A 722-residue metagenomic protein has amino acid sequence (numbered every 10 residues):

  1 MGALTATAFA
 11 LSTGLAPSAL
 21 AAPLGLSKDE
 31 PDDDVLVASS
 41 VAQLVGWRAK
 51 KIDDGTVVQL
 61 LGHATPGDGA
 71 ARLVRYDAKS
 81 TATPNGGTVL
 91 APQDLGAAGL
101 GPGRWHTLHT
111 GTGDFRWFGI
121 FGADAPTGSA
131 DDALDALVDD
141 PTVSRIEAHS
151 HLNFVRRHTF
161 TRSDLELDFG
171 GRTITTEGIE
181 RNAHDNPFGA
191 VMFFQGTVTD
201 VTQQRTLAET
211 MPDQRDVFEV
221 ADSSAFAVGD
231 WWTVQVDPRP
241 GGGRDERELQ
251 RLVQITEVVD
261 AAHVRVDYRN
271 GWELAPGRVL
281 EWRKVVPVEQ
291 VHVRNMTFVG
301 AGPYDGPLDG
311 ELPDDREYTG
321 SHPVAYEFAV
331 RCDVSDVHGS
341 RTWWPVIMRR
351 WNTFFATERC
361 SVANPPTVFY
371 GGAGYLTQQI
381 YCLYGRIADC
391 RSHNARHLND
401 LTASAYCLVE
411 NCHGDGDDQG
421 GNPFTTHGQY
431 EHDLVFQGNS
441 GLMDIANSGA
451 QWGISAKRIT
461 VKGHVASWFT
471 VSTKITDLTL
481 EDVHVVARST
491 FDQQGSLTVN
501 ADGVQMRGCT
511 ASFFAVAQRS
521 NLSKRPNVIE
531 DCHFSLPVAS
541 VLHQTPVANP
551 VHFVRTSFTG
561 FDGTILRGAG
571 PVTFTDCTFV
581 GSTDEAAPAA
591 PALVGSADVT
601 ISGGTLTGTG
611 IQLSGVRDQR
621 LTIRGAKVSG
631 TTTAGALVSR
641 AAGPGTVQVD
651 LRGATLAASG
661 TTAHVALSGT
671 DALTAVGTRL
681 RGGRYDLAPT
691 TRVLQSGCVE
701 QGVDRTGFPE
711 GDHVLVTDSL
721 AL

Functional and structural regions predicted by a protein language model:
M1-A22: N-terminal export signals
F9, R156-H158, T176-E180, G302-D309 (+18 more regions): Short glycine/acidic-rich loop motifs that flank beta-strands on beta-rich extracellular proteins
E30-G55, W117-H149, A221-A227, E273: Acidic Gly/Asp/Thr-rich repetitive segments characteristic of extracellular carbohydrate-active and adhesion proteins
E30-I52, L60-G67, I174-Q254, V258-V259 (+1 more regions): Autoprocessing Asn-cyclization modules and mimics
G55-L61, W117, D132-R157, L165-T173 (+1 more regions): Glycine-rich repeat segments that build the extracellular carbohydrate-interaction surface of secreted and virion
T83-H109, R181, G196-M211, S223-S224 (+2 more regions): Small/polar beta-strand repeat architecture
G170-G171, E289-G300, V330-R341, T353-T367 (+15 more regions): Right-handed parallel beta-helix
D230-V259, R294-N394, L398, A403-S404: Right-handed parallel beta-helix
